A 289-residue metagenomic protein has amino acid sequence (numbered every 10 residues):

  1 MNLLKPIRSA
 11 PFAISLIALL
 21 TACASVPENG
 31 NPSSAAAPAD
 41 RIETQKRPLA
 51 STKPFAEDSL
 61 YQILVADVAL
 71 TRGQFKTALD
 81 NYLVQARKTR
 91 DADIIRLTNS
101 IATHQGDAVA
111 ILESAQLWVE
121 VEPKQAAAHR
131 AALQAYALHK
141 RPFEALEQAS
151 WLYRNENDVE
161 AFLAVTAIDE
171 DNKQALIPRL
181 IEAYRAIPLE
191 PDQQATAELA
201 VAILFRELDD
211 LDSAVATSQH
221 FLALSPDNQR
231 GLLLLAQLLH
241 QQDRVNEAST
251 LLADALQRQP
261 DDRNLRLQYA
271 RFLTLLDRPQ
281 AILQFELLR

Functional and structural regions predicted by a protein language model:
N2-F12: Bacterial N-terminal signal peptides that target proteins for export
L19-A22: C-terminal motif of bacterial Sec signal peptides marking the signal peptidase cleavage site
A24-P27: Bacterial signal peptide processing site
S34-P38, K46-T71, T77-R289: Alpha-solenoid helical repeat scaffolds
E43: N-terminal charged segments
